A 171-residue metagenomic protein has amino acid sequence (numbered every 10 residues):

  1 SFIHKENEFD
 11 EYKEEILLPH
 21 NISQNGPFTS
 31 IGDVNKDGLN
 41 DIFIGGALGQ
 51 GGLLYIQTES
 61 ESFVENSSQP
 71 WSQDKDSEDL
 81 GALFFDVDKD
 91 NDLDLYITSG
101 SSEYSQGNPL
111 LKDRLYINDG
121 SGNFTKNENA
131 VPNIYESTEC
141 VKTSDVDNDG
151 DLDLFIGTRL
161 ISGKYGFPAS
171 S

Functional and structural regions predicted by a protein language model:
S1-Q24, I56-S77, R114-E136, S162 (+1 more regions): Blade-edge motifs of beta-propeller repeat domains
N25-K36, I56, E78-K89, I117 (+3 more regions): Beta-propeller blade termini
T29, G52-L54, L95, D113-L115 (+1 more regions): Hydrophobic beta-strand positions in blades of beta-propellers and related beta-sheet-rich domains
V34, A47, V87, G100-S101 (+2 more regions): Flexible loop residues that form catalytic and substrate-binding hotspots at small-molecule/glycan-binding clefts
D41-G46, L93-S99, L154-T158: Hydrophobic beta-strand segments that make up the repeating blades of beta-propeller and related beta-repeat
A47-Q50, S105-L111, K164-A169: Short, solvent-exposed loop/turn segments at conserved positions within beta-propeller repeat blades
Q73-N118: A generic tandem-repeat structural signature
